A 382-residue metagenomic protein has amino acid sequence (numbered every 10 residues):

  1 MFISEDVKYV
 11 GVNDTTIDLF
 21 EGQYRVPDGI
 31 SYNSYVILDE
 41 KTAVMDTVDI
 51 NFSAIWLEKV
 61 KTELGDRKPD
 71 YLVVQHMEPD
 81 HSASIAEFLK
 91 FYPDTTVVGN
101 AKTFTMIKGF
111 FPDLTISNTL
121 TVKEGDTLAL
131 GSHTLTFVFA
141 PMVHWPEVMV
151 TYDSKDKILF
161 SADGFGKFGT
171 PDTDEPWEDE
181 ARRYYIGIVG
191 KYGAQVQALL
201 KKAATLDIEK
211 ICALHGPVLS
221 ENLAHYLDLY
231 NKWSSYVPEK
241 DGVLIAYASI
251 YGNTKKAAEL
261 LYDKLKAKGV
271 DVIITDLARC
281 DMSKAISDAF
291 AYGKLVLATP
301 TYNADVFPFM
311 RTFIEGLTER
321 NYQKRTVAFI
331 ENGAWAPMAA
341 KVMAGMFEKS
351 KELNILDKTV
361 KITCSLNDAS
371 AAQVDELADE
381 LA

Functional and structural regions predicted by a protein language model:
F2-E5, G99-V148, Y192-A198: Metallo-beta-lactamase
F2-K61, V150-D153, K157-S161, T254: Conserved beta-strand hairpin/beta-sheet module of binuclear metal-dependent hydrolase folds, prominently
E40, N51-V98: Active-site metal-binding motif and surrounding structural segment of the metallo-beta-lactamase
M45-T47, P69-M77, V97-N100, L159-A162 (+1 more regions): Active-site neighborhood of phospho(di)ester-bond hydrolases with catalytic His/Asp-centered motifs
S84, C280-A285: Short acidic active-site motifs
P171-I211, H215-V218, P238, L260-T275 (+1 more regions): FMN-binding flavodoxin-like domain, especially the glycine-rich phosphate-binding loop
H215-K240: Terminal amphipathic helices with adjacent charged low-complexity linkers/tails
A246-K268: Short, charged N-terminal beta->alpha structural module
